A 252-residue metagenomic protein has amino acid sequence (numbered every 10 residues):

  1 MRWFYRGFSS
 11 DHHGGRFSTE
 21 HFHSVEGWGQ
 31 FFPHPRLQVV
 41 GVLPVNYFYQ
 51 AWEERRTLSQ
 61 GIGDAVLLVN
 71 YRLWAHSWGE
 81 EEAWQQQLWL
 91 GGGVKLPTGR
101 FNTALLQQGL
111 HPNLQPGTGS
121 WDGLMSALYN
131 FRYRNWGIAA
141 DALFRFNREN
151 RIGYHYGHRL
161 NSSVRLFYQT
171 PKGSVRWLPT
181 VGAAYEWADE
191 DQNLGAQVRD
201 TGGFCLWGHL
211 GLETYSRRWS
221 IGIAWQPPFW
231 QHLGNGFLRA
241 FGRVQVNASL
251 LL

Functional and structural regions predicted by a protein language model:
M1-L96, G109-L114, W121-M125, N130 (+2 more regions): Transmembrane beta-barrel domains of Gram-negative outer membranes and organellar outer membranes
R6, R145-N147, P228-W230: A short, flexible beta-alpha/helix-coil linker loop
R36-V39, H76-G79, N135-I138, G173-W177 (+1 more regions): Repeated loop/turn-to-beta-strand initiation elements of outer-membrane beta-barrel proteins
V42-P44, D141-L143, W225: Short, well-ordered beta-to-alpha junction loops that form the rim of enzyme active sites and present histidine/acidic
P44, K95-F101, Q226-Q231: Short, proline-centered helix/strand-breaking motifs
L90-G109, N135-F144: A short mid-domain helix/strand-loop element embedded in enzyme catalytic domains that forms or borders the active-site
G117-H158: Hydrophobic, aromatic-enriched interface-forming segments
Y154-L252: Outer membrane beta-barrel transmembrane domains
